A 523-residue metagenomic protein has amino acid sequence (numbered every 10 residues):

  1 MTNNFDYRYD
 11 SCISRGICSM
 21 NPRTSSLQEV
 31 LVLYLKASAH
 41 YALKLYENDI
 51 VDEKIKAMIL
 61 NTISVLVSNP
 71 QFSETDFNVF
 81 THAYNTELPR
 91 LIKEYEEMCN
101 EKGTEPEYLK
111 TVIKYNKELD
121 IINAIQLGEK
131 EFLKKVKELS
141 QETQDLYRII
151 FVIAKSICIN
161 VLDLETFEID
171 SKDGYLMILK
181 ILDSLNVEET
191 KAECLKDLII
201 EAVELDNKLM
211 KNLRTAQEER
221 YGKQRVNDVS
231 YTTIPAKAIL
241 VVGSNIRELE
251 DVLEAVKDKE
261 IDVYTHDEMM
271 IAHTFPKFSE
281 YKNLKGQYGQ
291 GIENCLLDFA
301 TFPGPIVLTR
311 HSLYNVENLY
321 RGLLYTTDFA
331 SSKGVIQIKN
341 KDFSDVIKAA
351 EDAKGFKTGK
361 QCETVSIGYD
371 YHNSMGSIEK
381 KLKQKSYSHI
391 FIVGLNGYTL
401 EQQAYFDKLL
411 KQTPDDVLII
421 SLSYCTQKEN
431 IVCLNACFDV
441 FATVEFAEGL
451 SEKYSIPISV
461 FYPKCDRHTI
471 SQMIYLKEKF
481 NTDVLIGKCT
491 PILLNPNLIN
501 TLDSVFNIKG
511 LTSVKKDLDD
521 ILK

Functional and structural regions predicted by a protein language model:
M1-T2, E94, E105, I271: Small-residue-enriched alpha-helical segments and adjacent helix-cap loops that form tight helix-helix packing
T2-A57, E193-K523: Anaerobic metallocofactor- and corrinoid-dependent redox/one-carbon enzyme cores, especially those from methanogenesis
L35, Y41-R220: Electropositive, gly/pro-rich neighborhoods at or near active sites that engage anionic ligands
